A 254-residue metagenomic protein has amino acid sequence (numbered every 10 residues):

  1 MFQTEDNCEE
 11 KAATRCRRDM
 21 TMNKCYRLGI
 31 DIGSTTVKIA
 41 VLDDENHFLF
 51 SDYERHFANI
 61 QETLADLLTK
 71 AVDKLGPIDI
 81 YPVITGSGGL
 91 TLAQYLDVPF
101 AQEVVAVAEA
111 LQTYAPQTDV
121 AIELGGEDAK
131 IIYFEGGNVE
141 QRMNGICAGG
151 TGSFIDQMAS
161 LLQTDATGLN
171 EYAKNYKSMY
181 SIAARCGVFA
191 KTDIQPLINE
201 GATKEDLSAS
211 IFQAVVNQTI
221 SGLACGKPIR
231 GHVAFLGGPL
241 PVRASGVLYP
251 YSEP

Functional and structural regions predicted by a protein language model:
N23-E45, T118-E135: Gly/Thr-rich phosphate-binding beta-strand-loop-beta motif of the actin/hexokinase/Hsp70
Y26-E62, D66-T69, E140-Q141, G145: Short glycine-rich, Thr/Ser-proximal phosphate-binding strand/loop in the N-terminal lobe of ATP-dependent enzymes
D31-T35, G86-S87, L124-D128, T151 (+1 more regions): A short acidic Gly-Thr/Ser loop motif
N46, Y53-H56, A71-V105, Y133-Q141: Short beta-strand-loop/turn "lid" adjacent to the catalytic site in phosphate-handling enzymes
I60, G137-S178: Glycine-rich phosphate-binding loop plus the immediately following alpha-helix
L67-I80, T219-G231: Phosphate/pyrophosphate-binding loops at sites that engage ATP/ADP/AMP, CoA/4′-phosphopantetheine, polyphosphate
G88, A224-P254: Glycine-rich phosphate-binding loops at beta-strand->alpha-helix junctions
A190-G222: Adenine-nucleotide phosphate-binding core of ATP-dependent small-molecule kinases
